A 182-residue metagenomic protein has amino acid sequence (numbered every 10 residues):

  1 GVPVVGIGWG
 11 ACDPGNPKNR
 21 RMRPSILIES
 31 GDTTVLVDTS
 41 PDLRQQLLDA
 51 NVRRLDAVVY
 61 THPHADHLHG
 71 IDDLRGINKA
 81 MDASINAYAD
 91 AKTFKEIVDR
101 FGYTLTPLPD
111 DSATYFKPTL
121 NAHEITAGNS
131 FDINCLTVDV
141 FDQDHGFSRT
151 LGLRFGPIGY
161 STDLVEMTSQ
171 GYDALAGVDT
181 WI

Functional and structural regions predicted by a protein language model:
G1-S161, V165-D173: Binuclear metal-dependent hydrolase catalytic cores
V178: An anion/phosphate-binding loop that grips the pyrophosphate of nucleotide cofactors and donors
